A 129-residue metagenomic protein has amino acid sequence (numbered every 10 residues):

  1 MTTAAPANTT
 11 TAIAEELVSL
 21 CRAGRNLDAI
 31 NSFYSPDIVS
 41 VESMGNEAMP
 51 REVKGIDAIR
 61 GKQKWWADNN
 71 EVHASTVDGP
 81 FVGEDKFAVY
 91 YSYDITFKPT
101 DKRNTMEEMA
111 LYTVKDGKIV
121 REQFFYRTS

Functional and structural regions predicted by a protein language model:
M1-A12, S129: Basic/polar N-terminal segments that are highly enriched at the extreme N-terminus, encompassing both cleavable
A7-D37: Short acidic-aromatic low-complexity motifs
L27, N31-E84: A solvent-exposed, acidic/Ser-Thr-rich amphipathic alpha-helical stretch
V39, K102, K118-V120: Residue-level signal for well-ordered, solvent-exposed loop/turn and beta-edge residues enriched in charged/polar side
S40-V41, V89, R121-E122: Short hydrophobic/aromatic-rich beta-strand segments that constitute the beta-sheet cores of beta-sandwich/beta-barrel
G83-Y93: A short hydrophobic beta-strand element
S92-K115: Exposed beta-sheet edge and beta->alpha loop/turn motif
E107-S129: Short beta-strand edge/turn micro-motifs at domain boundaries
